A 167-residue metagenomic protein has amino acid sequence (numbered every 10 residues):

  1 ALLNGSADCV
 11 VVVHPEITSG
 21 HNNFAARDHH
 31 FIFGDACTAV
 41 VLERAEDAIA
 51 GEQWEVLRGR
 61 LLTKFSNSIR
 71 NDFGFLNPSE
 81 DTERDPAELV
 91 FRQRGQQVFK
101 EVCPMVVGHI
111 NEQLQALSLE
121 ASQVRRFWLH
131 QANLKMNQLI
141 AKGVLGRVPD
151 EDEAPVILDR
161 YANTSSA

Functional and structural regions predicted by a protein language model:
A1, H14-S19, L62-T63: Acidic, glycine-rich active-site loops and adjacent beta-strand->loop/helix elements that engage anionic groups
A1-S6, C103, V107, R125-A167: Claisen-condensing/thiolase-fold acyl-transfer catalytic domains that form or cleave C-C bonds in fatty acid
L3-V10, I49-G51: Phosphate-handling active-site elements
V10-E16, L42: Short beta-strand segments
S19-N22, S66, K135: A short beta-to-alpha transition loop/helix N-cap that caps and shapes the active-site region
F24-P104, G108: Condensing-enzyme catalytic core mediating Claisen C-C bond formation in acyl metabolism
M105, H109-L117: Stable alpha-helical structural segments in soluble proteins, enriched in small hydrophobic residues
